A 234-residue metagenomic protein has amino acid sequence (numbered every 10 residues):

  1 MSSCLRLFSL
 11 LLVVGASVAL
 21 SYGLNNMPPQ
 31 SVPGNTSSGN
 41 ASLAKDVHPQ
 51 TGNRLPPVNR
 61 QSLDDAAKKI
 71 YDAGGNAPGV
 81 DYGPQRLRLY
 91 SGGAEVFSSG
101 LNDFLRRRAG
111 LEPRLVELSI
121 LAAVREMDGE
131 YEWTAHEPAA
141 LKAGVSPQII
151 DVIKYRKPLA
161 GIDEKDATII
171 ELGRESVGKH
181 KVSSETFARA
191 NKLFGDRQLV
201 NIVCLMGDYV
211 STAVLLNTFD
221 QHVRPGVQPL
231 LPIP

Functional and structural regions predicted by a protein language model:
M1-S9: Bacterial N-terminal signal peptides that target proteins for export
S9-V18: Bacterial N-terminal signal peptides
S21-G23: Boundary at the C-terminal end of the N-terminal hydrophobic targeting segment
M27-L111, P234: Mobile cap/lid helix-loop segments that border enzyme active or cofactor-binding sites and regulate substrate access
G75, V80, G92, V96-F97 (+2 more regions): N-terminal hydrophobic signal/anchor transmembrane helix of membrane proteins
L111-I153: Mid-length scaffold segments of soluble, non-membrane domains
D163-V203: Acidic/histidine-rich alpha-helical segments that form the ligand environment of transition-metal centers
R189-N191, G207, S211, L215-P234: Acidic, carboxylate-rich catalytic segments that either coordinate divalent cations
